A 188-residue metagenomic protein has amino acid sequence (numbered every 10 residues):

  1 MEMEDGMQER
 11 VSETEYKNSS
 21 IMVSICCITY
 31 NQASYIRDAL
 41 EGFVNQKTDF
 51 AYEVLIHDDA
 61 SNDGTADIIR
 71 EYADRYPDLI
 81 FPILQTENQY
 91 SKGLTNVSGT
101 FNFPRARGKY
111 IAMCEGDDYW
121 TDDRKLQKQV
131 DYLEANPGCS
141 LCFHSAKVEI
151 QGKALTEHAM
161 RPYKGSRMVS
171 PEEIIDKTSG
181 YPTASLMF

Functional and structural regions predicted by a protein language model:
M1-N45: N-proximal low-complexity "stem/linker" segments adjacent to membrane-targeting elements
S19-V23, V44-I56, G64, P77-F81: Short loop->beta transition adjacent to catalytic acidic/histidine clusters or analogous donor-positioning motifs
Y52-E53, A66-T95, R105: Conserved donor nucleotide-binding strand/loop of the catalytic core
D58-D67, E87, E115: A conserved acidic beta->alpha catalytic loop
P104, H144, P162-F188: Conserved nucleotide-sugar donor-binding catalytic segment
I111: Short aromatic/hydrophobic "clamp" motif used to bind/position activated sugar donors
E115-Y119, S145: The conserved acidic donor/metal-binding loop of glycosyltransferases
D123-E157: Conserved donor NDP-sugar-binding/catalytic core segment of glycosyltransferases
